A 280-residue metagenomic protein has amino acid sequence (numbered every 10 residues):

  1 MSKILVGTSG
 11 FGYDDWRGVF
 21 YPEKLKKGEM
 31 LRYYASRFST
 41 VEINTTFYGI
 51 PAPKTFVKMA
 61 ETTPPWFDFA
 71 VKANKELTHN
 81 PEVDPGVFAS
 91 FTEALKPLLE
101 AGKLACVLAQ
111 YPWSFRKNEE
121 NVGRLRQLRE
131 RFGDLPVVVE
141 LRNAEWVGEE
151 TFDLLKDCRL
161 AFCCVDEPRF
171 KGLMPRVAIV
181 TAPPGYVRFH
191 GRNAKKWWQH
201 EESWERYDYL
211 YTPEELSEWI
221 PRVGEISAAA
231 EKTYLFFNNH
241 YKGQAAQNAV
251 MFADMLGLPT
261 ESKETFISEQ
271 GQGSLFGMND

Functional and structural regions predicted by a protein language model:
M1-D280: Residues lining hydrophobic/aromatic ligand-binding pockets adjacent to catalytic sites
